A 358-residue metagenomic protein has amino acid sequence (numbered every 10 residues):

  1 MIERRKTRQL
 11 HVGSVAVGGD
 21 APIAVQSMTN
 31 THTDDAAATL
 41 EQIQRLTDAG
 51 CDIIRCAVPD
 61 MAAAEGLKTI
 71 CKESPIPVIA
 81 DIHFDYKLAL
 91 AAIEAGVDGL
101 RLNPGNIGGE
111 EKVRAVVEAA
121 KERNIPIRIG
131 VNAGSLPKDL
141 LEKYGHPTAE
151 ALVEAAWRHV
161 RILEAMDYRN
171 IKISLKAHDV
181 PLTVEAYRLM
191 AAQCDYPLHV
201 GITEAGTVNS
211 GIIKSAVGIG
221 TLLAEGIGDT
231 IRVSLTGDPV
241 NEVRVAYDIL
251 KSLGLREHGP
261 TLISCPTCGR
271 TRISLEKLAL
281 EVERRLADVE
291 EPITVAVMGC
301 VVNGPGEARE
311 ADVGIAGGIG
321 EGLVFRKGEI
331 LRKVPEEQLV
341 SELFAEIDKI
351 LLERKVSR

Functional and structural regions predicted by a protein language model:
M1-S27, K121, R284: N-terminal amphipathic alpha-helix/helix-capping segment at the start of soluble metabolic enzymes
D20-A38, A57, I76-F84, L140-V153 (+1 more regions): Active-site mouth loops of central-metabolism enzymes
V25, D81, I129, I173 (+5 more regions): Conserved, mostly hydrophobic/aromatic
N30-A36, T47-I70, R101-G109, I171-V180: Glycine-rich, proline-tolerant flexible connector loops at the mouths of alpha/beta enzymes
D60-I82, A115-I127, Y187-L198, V282-L286: Alpha-helix-loop-beta-strand connector modules within alpha/beta enzyme cores
E73-I76, E94-L100, K121-N124, A191-P197 (+3 more regions): Glycine-enriched alpha-helix->loop->beta-strand junction motifs that scaffold or abut catalytic
K87-R128: Hydrophobic or amphipathic alpha-helical targeting/insertion segments
N132, L140-E290: Catalytic alpha/beta core domains of metabolic enzymes, predominantly
